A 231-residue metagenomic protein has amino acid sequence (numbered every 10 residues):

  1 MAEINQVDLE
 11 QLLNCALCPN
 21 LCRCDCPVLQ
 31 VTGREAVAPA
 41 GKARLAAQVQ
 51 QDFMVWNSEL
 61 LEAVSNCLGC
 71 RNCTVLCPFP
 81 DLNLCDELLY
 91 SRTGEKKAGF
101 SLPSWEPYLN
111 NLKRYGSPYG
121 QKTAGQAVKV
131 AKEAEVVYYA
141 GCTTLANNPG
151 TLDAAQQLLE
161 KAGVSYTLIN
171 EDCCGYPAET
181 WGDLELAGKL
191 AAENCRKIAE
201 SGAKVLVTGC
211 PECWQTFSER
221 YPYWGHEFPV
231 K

Functional and structural regions predicted by a protein language model:
M1-V64: Ferredoxin-type iron-sulfur electron-transfer modules and their immediate structural context
A43-H226: Iron-sulfur-cluster electron-transfer modules
E227-K231: Short, intrinsically disordered, charge-balanced linker/junction segments flanking boundaries in proteins
